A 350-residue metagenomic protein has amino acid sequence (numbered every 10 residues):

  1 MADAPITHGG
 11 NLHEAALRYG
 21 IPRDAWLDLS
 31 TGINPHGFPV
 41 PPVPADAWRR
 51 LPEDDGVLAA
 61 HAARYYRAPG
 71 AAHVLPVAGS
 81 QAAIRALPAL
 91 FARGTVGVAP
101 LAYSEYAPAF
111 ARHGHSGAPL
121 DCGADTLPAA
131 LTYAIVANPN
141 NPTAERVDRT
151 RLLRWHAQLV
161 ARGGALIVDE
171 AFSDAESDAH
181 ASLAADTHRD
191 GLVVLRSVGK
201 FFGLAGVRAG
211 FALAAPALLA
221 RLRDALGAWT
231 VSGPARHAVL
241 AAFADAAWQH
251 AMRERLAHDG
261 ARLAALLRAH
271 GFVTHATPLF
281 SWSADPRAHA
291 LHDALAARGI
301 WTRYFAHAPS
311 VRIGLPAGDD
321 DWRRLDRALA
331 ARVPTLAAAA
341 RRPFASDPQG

Functional and structural regions predicted by a protein language model:
M1-G56, H61: N-terminal "arm"/small-domain region of PLP-dependent enzymes with the aminotransferase-like
D28, P76, L195, F272-T277 (+1 more regions): Short beta-strand
A71-V96, Y106, G210: Conserved beta-loop-alpha segment that forms the PLP phosphate-binding cup at the N-terminus of a helix
P88-A111, S116-P119, G123-A124: Conserved PLP-anchoring active-site segment centered on the Schiff-base-forming lysine
A118-E176: Active-site phosphate-binding strand-loop segment of PLP-dependent enzymes
T150, A297, H307-G350: PLP-dependent enzyme catalytic core of the Aspartate aminotransferase-like
G191-L267, F272-V273: PLP-dependent aminotransferase class I/II
A257, A265-R298, L315: Conserved PLP-binding catalytic core of the aspartate aminotransferase-like
